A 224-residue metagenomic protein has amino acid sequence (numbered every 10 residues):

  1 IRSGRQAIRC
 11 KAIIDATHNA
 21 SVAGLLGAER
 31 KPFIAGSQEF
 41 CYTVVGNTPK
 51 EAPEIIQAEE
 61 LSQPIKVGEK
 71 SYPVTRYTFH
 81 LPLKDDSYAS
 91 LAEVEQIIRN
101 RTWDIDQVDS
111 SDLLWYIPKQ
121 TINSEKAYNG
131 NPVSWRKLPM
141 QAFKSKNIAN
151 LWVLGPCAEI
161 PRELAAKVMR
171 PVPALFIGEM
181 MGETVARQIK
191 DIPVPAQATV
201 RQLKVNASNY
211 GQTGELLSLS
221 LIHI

Functional and structural regions predicted by a protein language model:
I1-A12, A16-L221: Flavin (FAD/FMN)-binding glycine-rich loop and adjacent Rossmann-like elements that form
I224: Calmodulin-binding IQ motif helices
